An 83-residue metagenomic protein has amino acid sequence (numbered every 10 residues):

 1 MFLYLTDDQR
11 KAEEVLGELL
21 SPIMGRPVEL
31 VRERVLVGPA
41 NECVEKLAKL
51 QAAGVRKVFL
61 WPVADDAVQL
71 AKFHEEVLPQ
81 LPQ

Functional and structural regions predicted by a protein language model:
M1-D7: Glycine-rich beta-alpha junction loops
Q9-Q83: C-terminal amphipathic alpha-helical "assembly" element that mediates oligomerization/partner interfaces or acts as
